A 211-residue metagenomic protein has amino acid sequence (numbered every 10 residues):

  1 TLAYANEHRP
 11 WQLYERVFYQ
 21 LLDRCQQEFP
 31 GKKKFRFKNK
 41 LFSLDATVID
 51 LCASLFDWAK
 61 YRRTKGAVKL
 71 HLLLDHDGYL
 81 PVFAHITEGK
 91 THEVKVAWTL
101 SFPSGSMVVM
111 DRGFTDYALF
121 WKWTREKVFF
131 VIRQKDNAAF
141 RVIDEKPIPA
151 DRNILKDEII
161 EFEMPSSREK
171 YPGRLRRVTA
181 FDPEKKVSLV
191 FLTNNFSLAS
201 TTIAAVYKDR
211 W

Functional and structural regions predicted by a protein language model:
T1: Short, basic interhelical loop/turn and adjoining N-cap of the next helix at nucleic-acid- or acidic-partner-contacting
Y4, H8-Q12, R16-C25, K32-S54 (+1 more regions): Single, function-defining residue in the core of a domain
A59-Y61: Extracellular beta-strand-rich solenoid/capping regions of secreted or surface-exposed proteins that bind or remodel
